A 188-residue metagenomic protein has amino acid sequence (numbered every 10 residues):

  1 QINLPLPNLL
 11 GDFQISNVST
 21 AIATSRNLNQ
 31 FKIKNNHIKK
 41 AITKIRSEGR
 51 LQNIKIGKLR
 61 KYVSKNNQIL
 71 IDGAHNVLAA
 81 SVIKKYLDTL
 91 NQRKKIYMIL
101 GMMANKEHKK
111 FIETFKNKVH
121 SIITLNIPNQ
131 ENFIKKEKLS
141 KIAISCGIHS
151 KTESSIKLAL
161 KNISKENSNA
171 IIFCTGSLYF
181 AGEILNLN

Functional and structural regions predicted by a protein language model:
Q1-S121: Nucleotide phosphate-binding/pyrophosphate-handling subdomain across enzymes that bind or process nucleotide phosphates
K65-I71, V77, I112-I171: C-terminal helical cap/extension that packs against the catalytic core of soluble nucleotide-cofactor enzymes
E137, L185-N188: ER/Golgi luminal nucleotide-sugar-dependent glycosyltransferases, focusing on the catalytic module
S177: Active-site-proximal loop/hinge segments that shape catalytic or ion-binding/gating pockets
F180-G182: Short, active-site-adjacent cap segments at secondary-structure transitions
